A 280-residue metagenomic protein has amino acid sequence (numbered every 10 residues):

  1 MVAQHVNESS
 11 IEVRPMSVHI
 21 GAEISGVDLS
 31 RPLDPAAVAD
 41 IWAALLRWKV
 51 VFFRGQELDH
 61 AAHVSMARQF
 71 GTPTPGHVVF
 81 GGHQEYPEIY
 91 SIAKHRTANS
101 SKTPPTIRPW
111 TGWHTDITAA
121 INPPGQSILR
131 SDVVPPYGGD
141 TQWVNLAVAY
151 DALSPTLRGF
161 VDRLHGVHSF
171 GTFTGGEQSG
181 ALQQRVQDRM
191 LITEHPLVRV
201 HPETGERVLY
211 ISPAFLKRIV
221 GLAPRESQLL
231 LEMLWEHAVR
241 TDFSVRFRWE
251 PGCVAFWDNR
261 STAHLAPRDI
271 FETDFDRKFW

Functional and structural regions predicted by a protein language model:
V2-V254, N259-W280: Non-heme Fe(II) oxygenase catalytic core, chiefly the N-lobe of the double-stranded beta-helix
